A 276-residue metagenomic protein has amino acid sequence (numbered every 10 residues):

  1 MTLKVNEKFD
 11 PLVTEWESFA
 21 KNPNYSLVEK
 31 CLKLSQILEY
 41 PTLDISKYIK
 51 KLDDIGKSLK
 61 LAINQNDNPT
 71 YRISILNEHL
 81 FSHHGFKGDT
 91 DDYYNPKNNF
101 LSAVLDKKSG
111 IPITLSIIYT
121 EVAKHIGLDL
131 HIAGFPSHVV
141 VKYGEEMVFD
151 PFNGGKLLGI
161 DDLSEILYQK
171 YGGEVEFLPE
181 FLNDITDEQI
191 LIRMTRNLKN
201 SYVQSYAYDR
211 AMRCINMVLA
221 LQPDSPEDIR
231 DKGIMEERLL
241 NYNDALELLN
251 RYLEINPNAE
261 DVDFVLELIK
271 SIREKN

Functional and structural regions predicted by a protein language model:
M1-N276: A structural boundary/capping signal
